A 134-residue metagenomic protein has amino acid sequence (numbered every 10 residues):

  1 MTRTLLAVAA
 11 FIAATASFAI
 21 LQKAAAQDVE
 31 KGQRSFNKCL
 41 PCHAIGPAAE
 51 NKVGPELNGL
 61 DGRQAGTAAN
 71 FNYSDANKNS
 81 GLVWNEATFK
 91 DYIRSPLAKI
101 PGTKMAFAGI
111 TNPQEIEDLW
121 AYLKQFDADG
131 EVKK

Functional and structural regions predicted by a protein language model:
M1-L5: Positively charged n-region of N-terminal signal peptides that target proteins for export
A9-A19: Bacterial N-terminal signal peptides
I20-F36, G46-A48: Electrostatic cytochrome c docking/interface patches
N37-I45, L119: The canonical Cys-X-X-Cys-His
H43-A49, G62-R63: Detector for the c-type heme attachment site
N51-E56: Short cysteine/histidine-rich zinc-coordinating motifs and their immediately flanking basic loops
T67-N85: Short Fe-S-cluster ligation motifs
V83-K134: C-terminal capping alpha-helices of c-type cytochrome domains
